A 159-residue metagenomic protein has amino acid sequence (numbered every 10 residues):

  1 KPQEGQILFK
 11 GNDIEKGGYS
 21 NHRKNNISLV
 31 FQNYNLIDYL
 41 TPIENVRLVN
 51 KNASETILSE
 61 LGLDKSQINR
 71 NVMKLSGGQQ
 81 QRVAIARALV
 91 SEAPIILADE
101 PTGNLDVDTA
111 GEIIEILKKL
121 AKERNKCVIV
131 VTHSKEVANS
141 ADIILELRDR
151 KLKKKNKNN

Functional and structural regions predicted by a protein language model:
G5-E15: Conserved ABC transporter NBD signature motif
D13-S28: ABC ATPase NBD coupling module
I57-M73: Conserved ABC nucleotide-binding domain
N71-L75, Q79-Q81: Conserved ABC ATPase signature
I85: Hydrophobic anchor residue at the start of the ABC signature
E92: Conserved catalytic motifs of ABC-family nucleotide-binding domains
I96-D99: Catalytic Walker B motif of ABC-type/P-loop ATPase nucleotide-binding domains
